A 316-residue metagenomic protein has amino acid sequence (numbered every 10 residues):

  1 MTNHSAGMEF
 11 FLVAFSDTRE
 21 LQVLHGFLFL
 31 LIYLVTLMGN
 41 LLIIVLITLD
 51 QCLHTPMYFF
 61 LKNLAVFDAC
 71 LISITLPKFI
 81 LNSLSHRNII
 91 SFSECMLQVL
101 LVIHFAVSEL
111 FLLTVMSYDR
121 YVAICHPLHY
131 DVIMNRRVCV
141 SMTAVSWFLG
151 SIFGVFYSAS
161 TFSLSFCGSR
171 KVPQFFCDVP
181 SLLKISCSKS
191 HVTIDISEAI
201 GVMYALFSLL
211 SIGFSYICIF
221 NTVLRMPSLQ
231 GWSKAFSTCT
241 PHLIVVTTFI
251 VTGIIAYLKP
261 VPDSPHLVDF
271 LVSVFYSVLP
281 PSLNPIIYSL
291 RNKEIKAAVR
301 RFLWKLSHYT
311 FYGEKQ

Functional and structural regions predicted by a protein language model:
M1-Q316: Transmembrane helical core of 7TM receptor-like proteins
